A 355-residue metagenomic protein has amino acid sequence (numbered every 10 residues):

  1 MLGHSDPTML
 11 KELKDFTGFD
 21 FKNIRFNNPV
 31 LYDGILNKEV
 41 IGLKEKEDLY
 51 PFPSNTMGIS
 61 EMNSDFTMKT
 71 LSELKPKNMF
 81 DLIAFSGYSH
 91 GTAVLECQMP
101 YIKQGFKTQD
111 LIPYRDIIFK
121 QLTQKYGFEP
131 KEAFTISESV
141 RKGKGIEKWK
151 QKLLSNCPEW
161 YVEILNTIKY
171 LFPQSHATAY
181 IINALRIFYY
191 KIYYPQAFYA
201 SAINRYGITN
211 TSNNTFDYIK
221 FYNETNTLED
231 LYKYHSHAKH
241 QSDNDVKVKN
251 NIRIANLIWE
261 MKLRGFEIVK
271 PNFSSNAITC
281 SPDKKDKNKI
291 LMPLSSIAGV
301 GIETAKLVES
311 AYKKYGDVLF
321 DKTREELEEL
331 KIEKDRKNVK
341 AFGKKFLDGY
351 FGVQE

Functional and structural regions predicted by a protein language model:
M1-E355: Noncatalytic, beta-rich nucleic-acid-contacting surfaces in large DNA/RNA-processing enzymes
